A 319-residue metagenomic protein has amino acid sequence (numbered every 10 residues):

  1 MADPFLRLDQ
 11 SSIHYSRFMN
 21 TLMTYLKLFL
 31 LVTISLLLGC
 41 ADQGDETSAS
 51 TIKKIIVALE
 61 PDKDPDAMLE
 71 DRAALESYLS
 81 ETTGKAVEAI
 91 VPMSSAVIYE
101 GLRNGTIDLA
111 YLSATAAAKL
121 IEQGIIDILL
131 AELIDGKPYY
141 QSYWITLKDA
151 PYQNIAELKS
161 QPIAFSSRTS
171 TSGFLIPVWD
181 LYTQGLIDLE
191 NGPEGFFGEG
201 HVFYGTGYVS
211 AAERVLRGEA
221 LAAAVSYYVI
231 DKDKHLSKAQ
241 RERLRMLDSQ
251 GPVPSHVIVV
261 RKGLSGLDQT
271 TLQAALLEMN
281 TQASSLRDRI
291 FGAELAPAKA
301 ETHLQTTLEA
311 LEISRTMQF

Functional and structural regions predicted by a protein language model:
L36-G39: C-terminal motif of bacterial Sec signal peptides marking the signal peptidase cleavage site
A41-Q43: Bacterial signal peptide processing site
I52-E81, P92, T115, Y140-A212: Bilobed "Venus flytrap"/periplasmic-binding protein-like clamshell domains and structurally analogous long
I52-L59, K63-S80, V253, V259-F319: An extracytoplasmic/periplasmic, membrane-proximal ligand-sensing/linker region
A96-A110, Q123, A156, V202-Y228: Short helices/loops that flank or line small-molecule/ion binding pockets
E100-E157, R168: Acidic, polar ligand-binding/catalytic clefts
Y111-G124, P177-T183, E213-R241: A ligand-binding cleft/hinge motif common to bilobed small-molecule-binding domains
I126-K137, K234-P252: Short beta-strand->loop
